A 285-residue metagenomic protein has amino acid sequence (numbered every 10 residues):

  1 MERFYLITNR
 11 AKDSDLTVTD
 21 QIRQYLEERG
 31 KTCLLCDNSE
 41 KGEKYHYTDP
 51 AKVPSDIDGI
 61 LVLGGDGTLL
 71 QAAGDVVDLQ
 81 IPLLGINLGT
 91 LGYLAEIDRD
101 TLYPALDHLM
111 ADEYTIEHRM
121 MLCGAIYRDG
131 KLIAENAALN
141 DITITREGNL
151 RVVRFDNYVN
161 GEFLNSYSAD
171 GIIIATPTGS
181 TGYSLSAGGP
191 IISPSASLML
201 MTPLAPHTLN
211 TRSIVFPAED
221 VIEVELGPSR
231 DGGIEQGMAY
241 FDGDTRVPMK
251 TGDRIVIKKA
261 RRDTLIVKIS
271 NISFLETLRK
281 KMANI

Functional and structural regions predicted by a protein language model:
M1-G59, D100-T115, I126-N136: ATP/NTP phosphate-donor binding region
A11, D66-T68, L91, T178-S180: Short glycine-rich anion-binding loops that position phosphate/pyrophosphate groups of nucleotides and phosphorylated
D15, G67-A72, T181-S186: Short glycine/serine/threonine-rich phosphate/pyrophosphate-binding segments that cradle anionic phosphate groups
V62-D66, A73-V76: N-terminal glycine-rich "phosphate-gripper" loop used for MgATP/nucleotide binding and carboxylate activation
Q71, D75-I86: Gly/Ser-rich helix-loop-strand patches that form or flank binding pockets for ribonucleotide-derived cofactors
L91-D170: Catalytic core of DAGKc-family lipid kinases
I144, N149, N160-F163, R212-I285: ATP/nucleoside-binding phosphotransfer catalytic cores, i.e., glycine-rich phosphate-binding loops
N165-A169, I174-N210: Gly/Ser/Thr-rich active-site loops/lids in small-molecule metabolic enzymes that frequently grip phosphoryl groups
